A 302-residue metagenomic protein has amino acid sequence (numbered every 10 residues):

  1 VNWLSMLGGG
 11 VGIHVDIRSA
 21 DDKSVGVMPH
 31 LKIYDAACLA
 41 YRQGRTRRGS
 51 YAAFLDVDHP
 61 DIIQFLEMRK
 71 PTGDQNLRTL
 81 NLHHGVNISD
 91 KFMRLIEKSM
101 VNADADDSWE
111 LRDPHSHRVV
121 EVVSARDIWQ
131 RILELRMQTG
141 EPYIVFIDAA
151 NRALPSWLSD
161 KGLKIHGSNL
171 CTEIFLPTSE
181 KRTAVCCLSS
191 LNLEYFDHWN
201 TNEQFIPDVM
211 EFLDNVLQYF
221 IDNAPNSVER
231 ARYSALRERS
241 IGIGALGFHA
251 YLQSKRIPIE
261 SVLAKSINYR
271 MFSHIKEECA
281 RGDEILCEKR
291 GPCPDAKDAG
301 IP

Functional and structural regions predicted by a protein language model:
V1-K23, V27-H30, Y41-G44, L135-A235 (+1 more regions): Function-dense linear segments that define catalytic or interfacial modules in macromolecule-processing proteins
I13-I17, R48-A52, L77-G85, D104-H115 (+3 more regions): Short coil/turn segments at secondary-structure boundaries
I17-D21, V57-D61, A150-N151, M271-I275: Acidic, glycine-rich active-site loops and adjacent beta-strand->loop/helix elements that engage anionic groups
A20, Y41-A53, T72-L77, L111-V123 (+3 more regions): Inter-helical turn/loop segments and adjacent helix faces that build the functional surface of alpha-helical bundle
D21-M100, R230-A231: Domain-level cores of phosphate- or acyl-group-handling catalytic modules
V25-K32, P60-D61, H83, N87 (+10 more regions): Conserved active-site and cofactor/substrate-binding residues in soluble primary-metabolism enzymes
E67-M68, D74-T139, I147: Polar, glycine-rich mid-to-C-terminal structural blocks that act as macromolecule-binding/assembly scaffolds
D208-R232, L236, I257-P302: Internal maturation/activation junctions in enzymes
